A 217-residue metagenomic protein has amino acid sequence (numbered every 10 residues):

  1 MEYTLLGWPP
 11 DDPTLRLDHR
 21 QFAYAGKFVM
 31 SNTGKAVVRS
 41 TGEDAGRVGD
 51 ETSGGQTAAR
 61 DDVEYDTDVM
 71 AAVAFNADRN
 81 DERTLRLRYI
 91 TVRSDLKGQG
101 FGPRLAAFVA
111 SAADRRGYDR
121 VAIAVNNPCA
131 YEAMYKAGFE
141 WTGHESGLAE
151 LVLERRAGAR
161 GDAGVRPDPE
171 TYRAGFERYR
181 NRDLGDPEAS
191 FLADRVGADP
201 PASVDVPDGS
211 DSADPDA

Functional and structural regions predicted by a protein language model:
M1-V69, A74-R86, D114-R115, H144 (+1 more regions): Haloarchaeal acidic low-complexity proteome signature biased toward cell-envelope/secretome components but also
A77, S94, V125: Residues that line or immediately flank small-molecule/substrate-binding pockets and catalytic motifs
D81-S94, L151: Conserved acetyl-CoA binding element of GNAT-fold acetyltransferases
V92, G98-S111, K136: Conserved acetyl-CoA-binding loop-helix of GNAT-fold acetyltransferases
G98-P103, A124, E150-V152: A eukaryotic "domain-to-IDR transition" signal
A113-N126: Conserved GNAT acetyl-CoA-binding A-motif
N126-A149: Conserved active-site alpha-helix within GNAT-family acetyltransferase domains
